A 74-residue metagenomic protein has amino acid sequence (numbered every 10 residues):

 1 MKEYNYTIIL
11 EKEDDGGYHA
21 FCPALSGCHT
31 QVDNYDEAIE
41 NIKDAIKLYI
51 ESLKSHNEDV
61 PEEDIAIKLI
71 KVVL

Functional and structural regions predicted by a protein language model:
M1-N5, E11, H29: A detector of short terminal or domain-flanking linear segments
M1-Y6, E40-L74: Short, charged, surface-exposed hinge/linker loops at domain edges that act as mobile lids or interdomain connectors
L10-L25: Short aromatic-glycine-(Arg/Gly/Cys) micro-motifs in beta-strand/loop hairpins
F21, I39-E40: Short, surface-exposed helix/turn micro-motifs that flank interaction/cofactor sites
S26-Y35: A short, exposed loop/beta-hairpin motif centered on an aromatic-Gly-Thr core
